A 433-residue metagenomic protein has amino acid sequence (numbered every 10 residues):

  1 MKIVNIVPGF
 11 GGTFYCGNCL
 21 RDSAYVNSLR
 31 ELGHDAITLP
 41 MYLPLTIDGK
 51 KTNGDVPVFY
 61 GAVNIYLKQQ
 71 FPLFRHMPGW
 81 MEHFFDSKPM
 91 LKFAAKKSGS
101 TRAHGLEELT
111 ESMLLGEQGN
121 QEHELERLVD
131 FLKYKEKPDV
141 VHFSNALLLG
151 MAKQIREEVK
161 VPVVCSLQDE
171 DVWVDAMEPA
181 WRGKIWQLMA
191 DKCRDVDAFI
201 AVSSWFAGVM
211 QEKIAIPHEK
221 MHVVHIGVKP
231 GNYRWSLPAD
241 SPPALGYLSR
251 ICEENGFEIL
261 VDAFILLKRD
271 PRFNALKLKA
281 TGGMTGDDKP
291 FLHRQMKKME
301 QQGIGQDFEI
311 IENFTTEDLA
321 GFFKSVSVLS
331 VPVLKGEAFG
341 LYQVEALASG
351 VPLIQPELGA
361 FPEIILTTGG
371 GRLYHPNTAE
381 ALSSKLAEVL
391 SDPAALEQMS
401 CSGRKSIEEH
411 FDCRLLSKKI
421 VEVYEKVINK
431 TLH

Functional and structural regions predicted by a protein language model:
W205, G227: Carbohydrate-associated surface elements
L237-N255, V261-I265, K279: Conserved donor-binding/catalytic core segment of Leloir-type glycosyltransferases
K277-R294: Glycosyltransferase donor-sugar binding loop
L292-F314: Nucleotide-activated donor-binding/catalytic signature segment of Leloir-type glycosyltransferases, i.e., the conserved
N313-F314, G321-V326: Short alpha-helical donor nucleotide-sugar binding micro-motif in glycosyltransferases
K324-A338, V351: Acidic donor-binding loop of glycosyltransferase active sites
T367-T368, R372-A379, E388-P393: Conserved acidic donor-binding segment of nucleotide-sugar-dependent glycosyltransferases
A381, E388, A395-H410, L416-E422 (+1 more regions): A short, well-ordered alpha-helix in the C-terminal region of glycosyltransferases
